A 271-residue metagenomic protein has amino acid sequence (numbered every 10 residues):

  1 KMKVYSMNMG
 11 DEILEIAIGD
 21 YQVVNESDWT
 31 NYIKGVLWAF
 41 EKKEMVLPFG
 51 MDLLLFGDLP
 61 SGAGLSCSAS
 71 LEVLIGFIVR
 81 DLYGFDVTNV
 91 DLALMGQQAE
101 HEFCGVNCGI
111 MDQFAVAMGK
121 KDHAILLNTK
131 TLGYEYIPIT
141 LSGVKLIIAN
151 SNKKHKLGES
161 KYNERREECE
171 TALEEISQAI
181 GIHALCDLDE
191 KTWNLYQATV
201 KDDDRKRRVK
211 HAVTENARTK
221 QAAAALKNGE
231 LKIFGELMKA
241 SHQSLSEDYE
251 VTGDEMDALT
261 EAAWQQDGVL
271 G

Functional and structural regions predicted by a protein language model:
K1-A69, V73-N89, L94-M95, C108 (+4 more regions): ATP-binding N-lobe of GHMP and related small-molecule kinases
M2-E26, H123-G271: C-terminal nucleotide
E44, C104-N107, L245, Y249: Flexible interhelical turns and helix-capping residues at alpha-helix boundaries within structured domains
F56-G62, H101, E190-W193: Short, internal active-site loops enriched in acidic
V79-Y83, E100, H242-L245, Y249: Short amphipathic alpha-helical interaction patches enriched in hydrophobic/aromatic residues with interspersed Lys/Arg
T88-E100, I233-S241: Short, well-structured alpha-helical segments that form the helix of a local strand-helix-strand
A115-V116, R218: Hydrophobic side chains within alpha-helical segments
